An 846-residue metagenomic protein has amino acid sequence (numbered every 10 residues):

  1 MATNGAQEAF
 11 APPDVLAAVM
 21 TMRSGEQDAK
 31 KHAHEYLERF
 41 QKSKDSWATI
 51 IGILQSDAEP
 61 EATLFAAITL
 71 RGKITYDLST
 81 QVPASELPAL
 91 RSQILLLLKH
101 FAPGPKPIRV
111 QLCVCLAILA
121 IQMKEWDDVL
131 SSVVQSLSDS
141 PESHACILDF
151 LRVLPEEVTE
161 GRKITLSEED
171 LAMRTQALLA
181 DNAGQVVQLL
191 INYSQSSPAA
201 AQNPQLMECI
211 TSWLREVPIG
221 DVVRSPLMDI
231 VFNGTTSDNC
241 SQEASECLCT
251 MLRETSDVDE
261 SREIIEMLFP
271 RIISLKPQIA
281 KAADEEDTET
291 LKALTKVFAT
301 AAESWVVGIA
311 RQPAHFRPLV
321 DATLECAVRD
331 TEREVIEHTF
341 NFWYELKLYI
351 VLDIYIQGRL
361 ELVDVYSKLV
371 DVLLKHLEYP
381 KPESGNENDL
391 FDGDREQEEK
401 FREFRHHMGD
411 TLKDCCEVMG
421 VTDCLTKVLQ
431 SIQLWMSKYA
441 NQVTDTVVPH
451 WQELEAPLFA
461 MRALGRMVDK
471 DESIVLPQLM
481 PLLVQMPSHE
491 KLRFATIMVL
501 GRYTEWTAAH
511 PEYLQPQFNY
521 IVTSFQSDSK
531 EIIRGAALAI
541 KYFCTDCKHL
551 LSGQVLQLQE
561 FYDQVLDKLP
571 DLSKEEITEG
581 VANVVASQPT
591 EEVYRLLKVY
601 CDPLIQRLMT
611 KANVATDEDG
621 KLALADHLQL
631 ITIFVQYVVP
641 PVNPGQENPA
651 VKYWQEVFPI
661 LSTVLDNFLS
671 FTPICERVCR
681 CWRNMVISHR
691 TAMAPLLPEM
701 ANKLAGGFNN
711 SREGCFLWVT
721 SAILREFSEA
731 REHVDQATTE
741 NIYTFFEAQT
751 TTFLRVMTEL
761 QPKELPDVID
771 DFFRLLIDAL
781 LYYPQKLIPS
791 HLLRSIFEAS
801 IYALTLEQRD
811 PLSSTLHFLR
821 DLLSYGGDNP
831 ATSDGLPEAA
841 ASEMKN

Functional and structural regions predicted by a protein language model:
A2-N846: Karyopherin-beta/Importin-beta family HEAT-repeat alpha-solenoid scaffold
